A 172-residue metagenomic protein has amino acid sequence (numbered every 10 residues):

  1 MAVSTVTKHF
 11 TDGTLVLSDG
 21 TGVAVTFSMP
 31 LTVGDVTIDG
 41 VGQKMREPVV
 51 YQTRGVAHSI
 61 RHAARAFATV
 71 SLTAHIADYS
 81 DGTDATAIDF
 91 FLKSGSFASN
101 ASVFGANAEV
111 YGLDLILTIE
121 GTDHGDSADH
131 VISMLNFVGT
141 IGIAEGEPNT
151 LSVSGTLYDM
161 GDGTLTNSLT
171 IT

Functional and structural regions predicted by a protein language model:
M1-T172: Signature of extracytoplasmic/envelope-associated structural regions
